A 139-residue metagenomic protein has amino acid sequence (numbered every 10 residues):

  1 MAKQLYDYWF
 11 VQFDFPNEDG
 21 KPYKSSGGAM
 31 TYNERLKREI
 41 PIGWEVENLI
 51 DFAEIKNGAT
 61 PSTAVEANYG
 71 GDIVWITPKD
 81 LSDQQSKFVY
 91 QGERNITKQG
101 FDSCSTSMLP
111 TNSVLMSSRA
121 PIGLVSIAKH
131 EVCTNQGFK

Functional and structural regions predicted by a protein language model:
M1-D19: Amphipathic alpha-helical coiled-coil/heptad-repeat segments
M1-Q4, A29-A59: Non-catalytic DNA-recognition/assembly elements of restriction-modification systems
D7, A64-A67, K139: Intrinsically disordered and other compositionally biased segments
P16-S25, S62-G70, Y90: Short coil/turn segments at secondary-structure boundaries
I42-E45, Y69, M108, S118: Active-site-proximal structural scaffolding
E45-K87, G100-C104: Low-complexity, Lys/Gly-biased intrinsically disordered segments
T77-K79, E93-K139: A short beta-sheet element
